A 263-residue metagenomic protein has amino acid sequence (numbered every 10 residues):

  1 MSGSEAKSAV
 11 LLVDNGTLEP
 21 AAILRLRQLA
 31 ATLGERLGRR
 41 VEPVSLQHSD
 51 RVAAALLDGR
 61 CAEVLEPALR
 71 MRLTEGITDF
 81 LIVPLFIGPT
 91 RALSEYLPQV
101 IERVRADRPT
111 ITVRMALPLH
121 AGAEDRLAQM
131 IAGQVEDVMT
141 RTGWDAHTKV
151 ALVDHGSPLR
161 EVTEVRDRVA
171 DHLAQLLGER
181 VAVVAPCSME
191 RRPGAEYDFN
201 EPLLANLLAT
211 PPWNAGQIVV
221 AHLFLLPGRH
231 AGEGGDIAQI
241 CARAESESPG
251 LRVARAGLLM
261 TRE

Functional and structural regions predicted by a protein language model:
M1-E263: Extended amphipathic ligand-handling, pore-lining, and cofactor/metal-binding catalytic surfaces
